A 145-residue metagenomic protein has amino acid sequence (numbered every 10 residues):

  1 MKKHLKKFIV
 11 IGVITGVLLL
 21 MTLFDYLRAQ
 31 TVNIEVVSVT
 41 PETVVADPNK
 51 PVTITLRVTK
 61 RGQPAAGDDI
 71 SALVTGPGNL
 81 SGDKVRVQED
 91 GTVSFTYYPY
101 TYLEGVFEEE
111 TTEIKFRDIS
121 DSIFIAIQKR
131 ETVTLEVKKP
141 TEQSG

Functional and structural regions predicted by a protein language model:
M1-G145: The feature marks long extracellular or luminal low-complexity segments
